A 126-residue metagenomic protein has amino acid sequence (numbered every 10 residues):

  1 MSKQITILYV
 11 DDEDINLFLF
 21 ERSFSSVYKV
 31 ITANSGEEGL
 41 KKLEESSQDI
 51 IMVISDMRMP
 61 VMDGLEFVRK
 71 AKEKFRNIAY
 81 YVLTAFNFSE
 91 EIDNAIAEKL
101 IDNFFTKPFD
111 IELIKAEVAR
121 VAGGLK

Functional and structural regions predicted by a protein language model:
Q4-I15, F20-E21, V53: Conserved acidic segment of CheY-like receiver
D12, T32-K41, G64: Helix N-cap/capping motif at the beta->alpha junctions
L19-F24, I114: Short hydrophobic helical patches associated with two-component signaling proteins
S47-I54: Active-site beta3 strand of CheY-like receiver
M59: Receiver (REC) domain active-site loop signature in two-component systems and cognate sites in sensor histidine kinases
E66, N87-F104, A116: Alpha4 helix (beta4-alpha4-beta5 surface) of REC/receiver domains from two-component response regulators
F109-V118, A122: C-terminal output helix
